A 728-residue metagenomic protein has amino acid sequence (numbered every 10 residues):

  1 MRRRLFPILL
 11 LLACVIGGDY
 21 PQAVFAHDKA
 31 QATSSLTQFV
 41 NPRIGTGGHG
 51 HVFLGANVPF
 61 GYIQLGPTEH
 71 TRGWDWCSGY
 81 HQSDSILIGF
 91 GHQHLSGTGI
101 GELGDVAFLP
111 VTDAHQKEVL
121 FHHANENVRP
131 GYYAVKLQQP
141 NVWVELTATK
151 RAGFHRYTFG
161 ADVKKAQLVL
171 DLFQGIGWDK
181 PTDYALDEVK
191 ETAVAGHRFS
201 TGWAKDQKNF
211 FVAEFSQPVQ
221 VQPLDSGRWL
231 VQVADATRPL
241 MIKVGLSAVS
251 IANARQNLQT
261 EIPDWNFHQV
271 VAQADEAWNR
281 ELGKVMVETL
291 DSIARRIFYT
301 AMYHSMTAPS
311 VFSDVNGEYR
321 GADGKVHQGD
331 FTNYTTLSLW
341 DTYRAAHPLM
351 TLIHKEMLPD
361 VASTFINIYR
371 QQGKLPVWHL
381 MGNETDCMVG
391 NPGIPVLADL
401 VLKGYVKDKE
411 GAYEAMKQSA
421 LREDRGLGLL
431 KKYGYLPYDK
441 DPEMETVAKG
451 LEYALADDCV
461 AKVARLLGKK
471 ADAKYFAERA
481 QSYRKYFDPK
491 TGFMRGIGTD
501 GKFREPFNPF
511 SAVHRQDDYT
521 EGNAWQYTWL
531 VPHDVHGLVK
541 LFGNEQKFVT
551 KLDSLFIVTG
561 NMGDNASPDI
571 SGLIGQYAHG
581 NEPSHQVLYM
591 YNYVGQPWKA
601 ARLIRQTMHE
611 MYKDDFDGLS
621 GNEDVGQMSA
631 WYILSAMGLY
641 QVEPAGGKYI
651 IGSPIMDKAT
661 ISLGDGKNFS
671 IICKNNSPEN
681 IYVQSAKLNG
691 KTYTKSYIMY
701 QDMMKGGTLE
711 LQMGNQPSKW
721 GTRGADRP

Functional and structural regions predicted by a protein language model:
M1-Q31: Bacterial Sec-dependent N-terminal signal peptides
H27-P395, D399-L451, C459, A464-K485 (+8 more regions): Accessory carbohydrate-recognition regions in carbohydrate-active enzymes
A456: ATP-dependent phospho-/nucleotidyl transfer catalytic cores
Y682: Extracellular attachment/recognition segments
